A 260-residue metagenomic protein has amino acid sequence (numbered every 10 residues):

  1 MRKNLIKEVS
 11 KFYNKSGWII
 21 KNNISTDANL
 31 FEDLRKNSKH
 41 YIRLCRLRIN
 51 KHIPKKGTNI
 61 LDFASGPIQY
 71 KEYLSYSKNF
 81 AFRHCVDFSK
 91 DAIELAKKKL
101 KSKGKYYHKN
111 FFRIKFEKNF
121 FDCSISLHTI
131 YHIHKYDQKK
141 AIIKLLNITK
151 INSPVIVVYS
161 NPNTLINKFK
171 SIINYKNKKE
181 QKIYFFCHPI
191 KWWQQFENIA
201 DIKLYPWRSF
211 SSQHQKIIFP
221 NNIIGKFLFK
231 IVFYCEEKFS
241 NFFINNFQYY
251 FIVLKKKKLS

Functional and structural regions predicted by a protein language model:
M1-I53: Conserved class I S-adenosyl-L-methionine
G57-G66: Conserved class I S-adenosyl-L-methionine
G66-R113: Class I SAM-dependent methyltransferase SAM/SAH-binding core
I125: A conserved beta-strand element that flanks and buttresses the S-adenosyl-L-methionine
I133-K144: A short, conserved alpha-helix within the catalytic core of class I
I156-K178: Conserved class I S-adenosyl-L-methionine
N174, P206-S260: A C-terminal cap/extension of S-adenosyl-L-methionine-dependent methyltransferases that defines the acceptor-substrate
I183-A200: Short alpha-helix
